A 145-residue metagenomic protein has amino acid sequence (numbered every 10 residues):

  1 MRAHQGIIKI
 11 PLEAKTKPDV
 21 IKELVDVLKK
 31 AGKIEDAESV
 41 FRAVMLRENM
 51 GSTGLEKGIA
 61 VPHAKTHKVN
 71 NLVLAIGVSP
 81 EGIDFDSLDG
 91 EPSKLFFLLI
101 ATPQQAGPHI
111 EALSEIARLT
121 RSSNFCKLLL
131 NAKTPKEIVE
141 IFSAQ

Functional and structural regions predicted by a protein language model:
M1-Q145: Cytosolic covalent-transfer regions centered on His/Cys nucleophiles that carry phosphoryl or persulfide groups
